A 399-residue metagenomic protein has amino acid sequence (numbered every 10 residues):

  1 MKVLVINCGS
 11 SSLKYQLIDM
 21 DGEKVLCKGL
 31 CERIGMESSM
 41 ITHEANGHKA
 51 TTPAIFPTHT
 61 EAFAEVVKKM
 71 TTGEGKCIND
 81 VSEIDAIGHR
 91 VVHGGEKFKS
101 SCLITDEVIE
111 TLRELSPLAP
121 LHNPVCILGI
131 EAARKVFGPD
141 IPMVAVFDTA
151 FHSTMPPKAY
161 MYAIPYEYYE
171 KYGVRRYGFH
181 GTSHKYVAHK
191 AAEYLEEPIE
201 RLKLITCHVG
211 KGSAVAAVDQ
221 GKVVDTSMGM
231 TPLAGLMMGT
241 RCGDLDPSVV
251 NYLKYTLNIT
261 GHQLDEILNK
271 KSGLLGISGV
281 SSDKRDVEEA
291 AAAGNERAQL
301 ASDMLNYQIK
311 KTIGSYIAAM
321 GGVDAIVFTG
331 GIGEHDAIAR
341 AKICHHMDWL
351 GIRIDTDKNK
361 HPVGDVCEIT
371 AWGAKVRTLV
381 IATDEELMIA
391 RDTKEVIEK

Functional and structural regions predicted by a protein language model:
V3, S12-F56, G229: Short glycine-rich, Thr/Ser-proximal phosphate-binding strand/loop in the N-terminal lobe of ATP-dependent enzymes
G9, H89-V92, V209, V323 (+1 more regions): Glycine-rich beta-strand-to-loop/alpha-helix junction loops that act as flexible
K69-I84, A191-P198, I313-D324: Phosphate/pyrophosphate-binding loops at sites that engage ATP/ADP/AMP, CoA/4′-phosphopantetheine, polyphosphate
M70-H122, P142-V144, A150-A159: Short beta-strand-loop/turn "lid" adjacent to the catalytic site in phosphate-handling enzymes
F151-Y255: Glycine-rich phosphate-binding loop of actin/hexokinase-like ATP-binding domains
D219, D225-L257, E266, G330-H361: Catalytic phosphate/nucleotide-handling subdomain of diverse soluble enzymes
E266, G273-I277, K284-A319: Adenine-nucleotide phosphate-binding core of ATP-dependent small-molecule kinases
Q299, D303-A319, D324-V327, G333-K399: Internal helix-turn-beta structural module
